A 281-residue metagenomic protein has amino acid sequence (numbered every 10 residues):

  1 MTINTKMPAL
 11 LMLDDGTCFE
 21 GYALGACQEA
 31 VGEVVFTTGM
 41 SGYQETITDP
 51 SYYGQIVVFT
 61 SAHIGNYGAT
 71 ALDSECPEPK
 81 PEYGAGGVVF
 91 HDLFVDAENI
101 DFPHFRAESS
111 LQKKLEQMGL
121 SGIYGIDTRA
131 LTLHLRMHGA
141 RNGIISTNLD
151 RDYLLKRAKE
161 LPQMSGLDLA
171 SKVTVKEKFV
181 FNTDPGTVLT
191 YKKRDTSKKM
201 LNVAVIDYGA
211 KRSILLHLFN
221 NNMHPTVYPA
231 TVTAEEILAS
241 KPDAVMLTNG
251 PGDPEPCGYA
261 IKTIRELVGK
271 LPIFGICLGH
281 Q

Functional and structural regions predicted by a protein language model:
M1-N220, H224-E235, A239-S240, P254: RNA-binding accessory domains that recognize and position tRNA/RNA substrates
A244, T248-Q281: Cysteine-nucleophile active-site neighborhood
